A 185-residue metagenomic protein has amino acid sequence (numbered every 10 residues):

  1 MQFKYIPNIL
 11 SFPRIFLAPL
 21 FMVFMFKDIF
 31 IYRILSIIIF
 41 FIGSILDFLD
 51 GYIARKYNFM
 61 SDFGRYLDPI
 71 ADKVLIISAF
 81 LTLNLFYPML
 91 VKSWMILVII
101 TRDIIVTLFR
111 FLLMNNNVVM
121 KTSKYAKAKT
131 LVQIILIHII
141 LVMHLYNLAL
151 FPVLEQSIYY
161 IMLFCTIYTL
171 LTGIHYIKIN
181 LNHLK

Functional and structural regions predicted by a protein language model:
M1-K185: Alpha-helical transmembrane bundles and membrane-interface segments of multipass inner-membrane proteins
